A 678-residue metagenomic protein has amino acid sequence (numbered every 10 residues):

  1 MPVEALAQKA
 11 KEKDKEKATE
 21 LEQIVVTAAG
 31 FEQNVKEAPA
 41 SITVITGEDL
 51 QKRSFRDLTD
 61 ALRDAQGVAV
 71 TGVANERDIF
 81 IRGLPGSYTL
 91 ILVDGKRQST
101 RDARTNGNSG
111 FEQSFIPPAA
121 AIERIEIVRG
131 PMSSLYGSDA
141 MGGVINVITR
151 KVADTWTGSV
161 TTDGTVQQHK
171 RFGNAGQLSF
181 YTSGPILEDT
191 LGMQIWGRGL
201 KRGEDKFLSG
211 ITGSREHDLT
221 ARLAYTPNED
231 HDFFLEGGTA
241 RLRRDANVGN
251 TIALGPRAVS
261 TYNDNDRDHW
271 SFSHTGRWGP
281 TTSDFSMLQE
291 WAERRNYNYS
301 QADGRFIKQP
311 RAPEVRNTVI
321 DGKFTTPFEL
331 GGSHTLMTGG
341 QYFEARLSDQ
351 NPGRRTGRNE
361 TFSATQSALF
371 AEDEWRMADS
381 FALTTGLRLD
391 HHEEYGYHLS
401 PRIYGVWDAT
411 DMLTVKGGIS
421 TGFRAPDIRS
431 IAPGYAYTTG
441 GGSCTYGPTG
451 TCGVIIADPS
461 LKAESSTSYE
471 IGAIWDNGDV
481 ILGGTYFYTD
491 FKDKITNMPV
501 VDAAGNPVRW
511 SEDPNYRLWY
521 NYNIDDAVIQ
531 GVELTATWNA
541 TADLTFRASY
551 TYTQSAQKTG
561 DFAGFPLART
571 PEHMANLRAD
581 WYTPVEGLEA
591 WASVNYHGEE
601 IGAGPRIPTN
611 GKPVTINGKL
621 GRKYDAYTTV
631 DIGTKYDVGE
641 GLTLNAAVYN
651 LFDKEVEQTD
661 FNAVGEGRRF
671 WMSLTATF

Functional and structural regions predicted by a protein language model:
M1-R53, A61-R63, S183-G184, Y225-E229: N-terminal Sec signal peptide and the immediately downstream disordered periplasmic leader that contains the TonB box
L58-A61, R77-F80, I91-D94, F111-F115 (+3 more regions): N-terminal periplasmic accessory domains that precede and gate Gram-negative outer-membrane beta-barrel machines
T59-T100, E123: Extracytoplasmic beta-strand/coil segments of soluble accessory domains associated with Gram-negative outer-membrane
R97-R129, A221: Short acidic/polar hinge/loop motifs at secondary-structure boundaries that mediate gating or recognition
A153-N265: Periplasmic-side early beta-strands and strand-to-turn transitions of outer-membrane beta-barrels
T161, F324, R376-S380, F487-D490 (+3 more regions): Gram-negative outer-membrane beta-barrel transporters
T162, T282-N298, D408, K416 (+3 more regions): Membrane-embedded beta-barrel scaffold of Gram-negative outer-membrane proteins
A224-L242, Y262-Y397, V406-T410, G483-G484 (+1 more regions): Face-selective signature of the C-terminal outer-membrane beta-barrel domain
